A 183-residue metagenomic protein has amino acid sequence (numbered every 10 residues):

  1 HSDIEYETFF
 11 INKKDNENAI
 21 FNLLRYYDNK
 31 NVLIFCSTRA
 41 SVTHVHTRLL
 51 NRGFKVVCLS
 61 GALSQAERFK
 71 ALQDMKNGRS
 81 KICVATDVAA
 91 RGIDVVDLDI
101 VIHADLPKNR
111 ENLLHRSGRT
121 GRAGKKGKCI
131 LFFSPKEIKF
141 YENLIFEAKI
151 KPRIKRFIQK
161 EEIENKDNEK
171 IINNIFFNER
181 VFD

Functional and structural regions predicted by a protein language model:
H1-D183: Conserved helicase RecA-like core
